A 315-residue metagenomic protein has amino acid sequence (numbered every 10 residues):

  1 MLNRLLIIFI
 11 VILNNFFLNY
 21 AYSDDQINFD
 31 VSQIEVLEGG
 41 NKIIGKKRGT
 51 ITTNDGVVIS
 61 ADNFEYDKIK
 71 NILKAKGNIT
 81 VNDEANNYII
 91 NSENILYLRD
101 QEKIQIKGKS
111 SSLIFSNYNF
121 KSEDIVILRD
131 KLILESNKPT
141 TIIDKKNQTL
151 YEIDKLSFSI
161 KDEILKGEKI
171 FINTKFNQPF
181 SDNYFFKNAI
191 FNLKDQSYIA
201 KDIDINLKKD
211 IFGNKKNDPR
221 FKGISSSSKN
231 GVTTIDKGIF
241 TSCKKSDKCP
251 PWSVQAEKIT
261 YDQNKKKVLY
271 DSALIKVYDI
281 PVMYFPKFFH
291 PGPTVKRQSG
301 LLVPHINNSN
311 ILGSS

Functional and structural regions predicted by a protein language model:
L2-D24: Classical Sec-dependent N-terminal signal peptides that target proteins to the secretory pathway
A21-S315: Structural signature for solvent-exposed beta-strand/loop edge elements and short helix-capping sites, enriched
